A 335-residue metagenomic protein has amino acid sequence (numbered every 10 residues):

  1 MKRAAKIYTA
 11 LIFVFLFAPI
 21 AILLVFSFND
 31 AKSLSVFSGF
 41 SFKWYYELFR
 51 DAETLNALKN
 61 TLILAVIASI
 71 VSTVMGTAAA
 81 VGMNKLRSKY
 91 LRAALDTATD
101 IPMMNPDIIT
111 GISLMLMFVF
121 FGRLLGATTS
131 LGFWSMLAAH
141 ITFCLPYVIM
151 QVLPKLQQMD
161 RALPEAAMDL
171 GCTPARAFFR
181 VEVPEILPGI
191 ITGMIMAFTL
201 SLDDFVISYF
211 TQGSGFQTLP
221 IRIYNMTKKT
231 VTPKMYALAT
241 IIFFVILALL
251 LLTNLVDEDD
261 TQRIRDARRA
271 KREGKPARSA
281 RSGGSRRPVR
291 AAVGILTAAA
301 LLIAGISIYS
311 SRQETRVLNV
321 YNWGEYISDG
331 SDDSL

Functional and structural regions predicted by a protein language model:
K2-V14, A78-L114, P164: Cytoplasmic-entry segments and transmembrane alpha-helices of multi-pass inner-membrane transporters
K2-Y8, M83, R87, L91 (+4 more regions): C-terminal transmembrane helix and the adjacent membrane-cytosol boundary/short C-terminal tail of inner/organellar
Y8, F13-I20, V148-R161, P174-D203: Transmembrane alpha-helices
A18-A52, Y209-S214, D266, V317-L318: Short membrane-interfacial helix/loop motifs at transmembrane-helix boundaries
A21-L34, V148, G189-Y224: Non-cytoplasmic
F28, A52-M83: Transmembrane alpha-helix signature in integral membrane proteins
S33-S35, F42, E47, I108-T142 (+2 more regions): Membrane-interfacial helix termini and adjacent extracytoplasmic/periplasmic loops of multi-pass transporters
Y45-T54, L202-D259: Interhelical loop and adjacent transmembrane-helix boundary motif in polytopic membrane transport permeases
